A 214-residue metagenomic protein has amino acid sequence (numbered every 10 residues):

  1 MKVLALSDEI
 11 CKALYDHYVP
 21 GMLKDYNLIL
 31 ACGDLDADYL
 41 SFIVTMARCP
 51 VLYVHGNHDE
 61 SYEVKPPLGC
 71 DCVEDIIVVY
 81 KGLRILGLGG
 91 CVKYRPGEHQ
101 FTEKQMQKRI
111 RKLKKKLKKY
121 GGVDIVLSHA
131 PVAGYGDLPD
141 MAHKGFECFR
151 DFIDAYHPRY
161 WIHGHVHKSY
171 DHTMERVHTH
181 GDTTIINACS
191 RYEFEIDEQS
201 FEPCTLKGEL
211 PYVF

Functional and structural regions predicted by a protein language model:
M1-V44, K114-G122: N-terminal active-site segment of His-dependent metallophosphoesterases
A5-L14, H55-K144, S190, Y212: Conserved catalytic scaffold of divalent metal-dependent phosphoesterases
A5-S7, L28-D34, L52-N57, V73 (+4 more regions): Active-site neighborhood of phospho(di)ester-bond hydrolases with catalytic His/Asp-centered motifs
L6, Y15-D16, V64, V78-K81 (+3 more regions): Binuclear metal-dependent phosphoesterase catalytic core
I10-L14, L35-S41, N57-E63, K93-G97 (+3 more regions): Active-site environment of divalent metal-dependent phosphoester hydrolases
L14-P20, D38-S41, D71-V73, R111-K115 (+2 more regions): A generic local structural motif
N27-I29, R48-Y53, P66-I76, D182-I186 (+1 more regions): Active-site regions of enzymes building and remodeling cell-envelope glycoconjugates
A47-H58, F146-F149: A short, gly/pro- and small-residue-rich
